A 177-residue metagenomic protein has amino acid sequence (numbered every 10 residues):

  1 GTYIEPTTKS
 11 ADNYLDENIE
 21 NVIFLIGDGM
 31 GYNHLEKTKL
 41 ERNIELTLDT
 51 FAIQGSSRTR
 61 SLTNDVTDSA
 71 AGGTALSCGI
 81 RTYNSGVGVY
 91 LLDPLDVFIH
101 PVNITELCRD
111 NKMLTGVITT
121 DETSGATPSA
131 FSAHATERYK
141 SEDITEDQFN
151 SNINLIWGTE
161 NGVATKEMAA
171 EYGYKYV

Functional and structural regions predicted by a protein language model:
G1-Y176: N-terminal catalytic scaffold of extracellular/periplasmic and nuclease hydrolases that process anionic headgroups
